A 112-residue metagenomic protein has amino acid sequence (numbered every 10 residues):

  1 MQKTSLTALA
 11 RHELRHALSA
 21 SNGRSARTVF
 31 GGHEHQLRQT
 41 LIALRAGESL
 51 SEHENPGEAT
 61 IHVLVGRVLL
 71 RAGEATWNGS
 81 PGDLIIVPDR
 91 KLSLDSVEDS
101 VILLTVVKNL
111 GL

Functional and structural regions predicted by a protein language model:
M1-Q36, R71: A short, N-terminal "cap"/entry segment at the start of jelly-roll beta-barrel domains of the cupin/DSBH fold
G23-A26, R38-N55, D89: Conserved short histidine dyad/triad with adjacent acidic residue
E34-L37, R45-S49, R67, N109-L110: Short, charged/polar surface micro-motifs in flexible loops or helix N-caps
G57-G73: Glycine- and acidic-residue-biased ligand/ion/polar-headgroup-sensing regions
L64-V65, S80-P81, E98: A cytosolic small-molecule/anion-sensing beta-strand core signal
G73-R90: Short acidic-glycine-tyrosine-enriched beta hairpin
D89-L112: Ligand-binding loop in jelly-roll beta-barrel domains
